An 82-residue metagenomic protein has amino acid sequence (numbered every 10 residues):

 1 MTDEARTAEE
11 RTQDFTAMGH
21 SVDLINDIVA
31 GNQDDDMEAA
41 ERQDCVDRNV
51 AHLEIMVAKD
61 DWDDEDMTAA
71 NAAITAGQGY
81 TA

Functional and structural regions predicted by a protein language model:
T2-A82: Beta-rich interaction/scaffold domains
